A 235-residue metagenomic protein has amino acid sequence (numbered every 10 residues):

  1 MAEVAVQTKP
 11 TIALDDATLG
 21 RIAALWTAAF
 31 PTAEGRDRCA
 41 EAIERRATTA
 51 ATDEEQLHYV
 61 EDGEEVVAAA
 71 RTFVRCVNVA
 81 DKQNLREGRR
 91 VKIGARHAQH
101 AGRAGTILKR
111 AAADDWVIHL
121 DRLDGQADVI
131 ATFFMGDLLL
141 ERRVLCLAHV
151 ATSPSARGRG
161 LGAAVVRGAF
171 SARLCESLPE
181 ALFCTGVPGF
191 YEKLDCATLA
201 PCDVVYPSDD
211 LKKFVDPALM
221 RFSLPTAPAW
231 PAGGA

Functional and structural regions predicted by a protein language model:
A2-V67, V74-V79, R142, C146 (+1 more regions): Short amphipathic alpha-helix that is part of the acyltransferase structural core
V67-A68, A131, A200: A structural microfeature
Q83-L138: Basic/aromatic-rich interaction segments and small domains that mediate binding to polyanionic partners
V150-T152, V187: Hydrophobic adenine-recognition pocket in adenosine-nucleotide-binding enzymes
T152, G158-A172: Conserved acetyl-CoA-binding loop-helix of GNAT-fold acetyltransferases
C175-P179, T185-K212: Conserved active-site alpha-helix within GNAT-family acetyltransferase domains
V205-A235: C-terminal "cap" of GNAT-fold acetyltransferases
